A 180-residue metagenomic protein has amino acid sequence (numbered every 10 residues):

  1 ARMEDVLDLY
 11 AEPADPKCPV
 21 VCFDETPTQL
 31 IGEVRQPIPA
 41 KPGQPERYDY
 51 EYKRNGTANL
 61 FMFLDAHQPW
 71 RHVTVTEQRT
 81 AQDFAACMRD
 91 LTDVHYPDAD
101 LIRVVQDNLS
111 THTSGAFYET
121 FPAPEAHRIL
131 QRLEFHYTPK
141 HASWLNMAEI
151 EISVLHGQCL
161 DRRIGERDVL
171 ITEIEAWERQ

Functional and structural regions predicted by a protein language model:
M3-R89: Extended, low-complexity cationic-aromatic segments
G32-E33, T113-E119: A short acidic (Asp/Glu
Q82-R103: Short, basic/hydrophobic alpha-helical segments
A99-T113, P139: Acidic/histidine-rich, metal-coordinating catalytic segments
P124-L130: Short, conserved catalytic or adaptor-binding loops enriched in Gly and charged residues
E134-H136: General small-molecule cofactor/ligand-binding pocket signal
K140, A148-V169: Active-site proximal helix-loop segment of RNase H-like, two-metal nucleases, encompassing DDE(D)
G165-Q180: Basic, amphipathic alpha-helical segments enriched in Lys/Arg and hydrophobic/aromatic residues
